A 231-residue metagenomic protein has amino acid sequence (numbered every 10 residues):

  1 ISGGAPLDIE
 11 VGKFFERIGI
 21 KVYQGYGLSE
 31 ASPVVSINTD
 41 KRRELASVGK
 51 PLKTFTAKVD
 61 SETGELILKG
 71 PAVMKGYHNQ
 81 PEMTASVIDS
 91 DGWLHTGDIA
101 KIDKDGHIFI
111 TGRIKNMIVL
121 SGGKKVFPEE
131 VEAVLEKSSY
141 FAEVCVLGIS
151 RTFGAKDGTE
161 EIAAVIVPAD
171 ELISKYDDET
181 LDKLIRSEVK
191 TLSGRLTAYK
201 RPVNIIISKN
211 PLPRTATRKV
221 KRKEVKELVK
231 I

Functional and structural regions predicted by a protein language model:
I1-I108, I114-M117, V131-E132, A142: Conserved AMP-binding/adenylate-forming
S29, D89, V167-A169, T215: Residue-level signal for threonine
A46-S47, G154-G158, T217: Short glycine-biased active-site loop of nucleotidyltransferases that positions the nucleotide triphosphate and helps
L52, K125-V126, K221: Short, isolated positions in well-ordered beta-strands
G70, K75-G76, I99-A198: AMP-binding/adenylate-forming catalytic core of the ANL superfamily
C145-G148, A163, K190-I231: Conserved C-terminal "lid"/linker of ANL adenylate-forming enzymes
